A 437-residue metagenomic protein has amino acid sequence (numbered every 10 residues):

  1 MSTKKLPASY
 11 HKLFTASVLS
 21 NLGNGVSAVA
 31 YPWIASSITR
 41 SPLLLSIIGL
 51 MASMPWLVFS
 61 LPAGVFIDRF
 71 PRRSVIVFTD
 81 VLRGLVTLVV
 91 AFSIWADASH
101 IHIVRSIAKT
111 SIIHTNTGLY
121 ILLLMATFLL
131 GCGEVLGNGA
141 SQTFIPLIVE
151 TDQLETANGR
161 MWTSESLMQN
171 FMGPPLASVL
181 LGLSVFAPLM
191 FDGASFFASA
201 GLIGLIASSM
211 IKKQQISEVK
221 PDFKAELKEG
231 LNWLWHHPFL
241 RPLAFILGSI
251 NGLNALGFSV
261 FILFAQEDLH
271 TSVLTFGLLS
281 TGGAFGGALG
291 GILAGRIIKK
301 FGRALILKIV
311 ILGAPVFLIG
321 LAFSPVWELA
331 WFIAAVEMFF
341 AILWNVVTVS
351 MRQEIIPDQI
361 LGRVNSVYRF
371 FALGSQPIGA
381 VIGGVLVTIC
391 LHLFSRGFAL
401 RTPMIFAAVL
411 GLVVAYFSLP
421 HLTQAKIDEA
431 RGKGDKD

Functional and structural regions predicted by a protein language model:
M1-K5, H102-I113, H421-D437: Intrinsic disorder in cytosolic terminal tails and internal cytosolic loops of multi-pass membrane transporters
S2-L57, N232, H236-G283: Helix-loop boundary and gating motifs at the non-cytosolic
V18, V104-L136, E328-L343: Hydrophobic core of transmembrane alpha-helices in multi-pass small-molecule transporters, especially MFS/SLC-type
P32-I38, A91-I107, F171-G193, E267-D268 (+1 more regions): Transmembrane alpha-helix termini and helix-breaking/packing motifs in multi-pass membrane transporters
V58, P62, R69, R73-V75 (+8 more regions): C-terminal transmembrane bundle of multi-pass solute transporters/carriers
V81-T115, L312-P325: C-terminal ends and interior cores of transmembrane alpha-helices in multi-pass membrane transporters/permeases
D97-A98, T143, L147, L189-P221 (+1 more regions): Helix-loop junctions on the cytosolic side of multi-pass membrane transporters, especially the intracellular loop
A126-P174: Cytoplasmic helix-loop-helix junction between adjacent transmembrane helices in 12-TM secondary transporters
